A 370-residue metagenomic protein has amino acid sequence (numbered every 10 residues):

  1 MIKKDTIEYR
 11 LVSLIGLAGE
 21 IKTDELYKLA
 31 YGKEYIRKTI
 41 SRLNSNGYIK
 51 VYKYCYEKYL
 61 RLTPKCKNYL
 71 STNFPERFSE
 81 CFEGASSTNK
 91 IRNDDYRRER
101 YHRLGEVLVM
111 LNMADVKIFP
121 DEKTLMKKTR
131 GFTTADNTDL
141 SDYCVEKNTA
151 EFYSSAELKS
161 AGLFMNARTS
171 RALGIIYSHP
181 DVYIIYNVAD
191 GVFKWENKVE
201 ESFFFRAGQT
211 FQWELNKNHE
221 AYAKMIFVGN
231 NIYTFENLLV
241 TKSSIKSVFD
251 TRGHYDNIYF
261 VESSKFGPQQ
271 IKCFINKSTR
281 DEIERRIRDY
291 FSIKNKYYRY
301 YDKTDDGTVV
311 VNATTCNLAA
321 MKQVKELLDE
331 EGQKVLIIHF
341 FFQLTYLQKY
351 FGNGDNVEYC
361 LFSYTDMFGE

Functional and structural regions predicted by a protein language model:
M1-A85: Basic, Lys/Arg-rich alpha-helical nucleic-acid-recognition elements, primarily the DNA-binding modules of transcription
L11-T23, T39, L104-V107, L111 (+2 more regions): Long, contiguous hydrophobic alpha-helical segments, chiefly transmembrane helices and signal peptides
R42, K65-P75, C81-G84, D94-M113 (+5 more regions): General detector of folded, globular domains
G47-V51, V116-P120, R286-F291: Short secondary-structure junctions
V51-Y56, S178-H179, K303-T304: Short, ordered beta-strand-loop transition motifs
T88-N197: Exposed, interaction-prone assembly regions rather than primary DNA-binding/catalytic cores
I185-F193, A207, W213-E370: Long, compositionally biased intrinsically disordered regions
E200-S202: "Short basic amphipathic alpha-helical interaction patches in structured regions
